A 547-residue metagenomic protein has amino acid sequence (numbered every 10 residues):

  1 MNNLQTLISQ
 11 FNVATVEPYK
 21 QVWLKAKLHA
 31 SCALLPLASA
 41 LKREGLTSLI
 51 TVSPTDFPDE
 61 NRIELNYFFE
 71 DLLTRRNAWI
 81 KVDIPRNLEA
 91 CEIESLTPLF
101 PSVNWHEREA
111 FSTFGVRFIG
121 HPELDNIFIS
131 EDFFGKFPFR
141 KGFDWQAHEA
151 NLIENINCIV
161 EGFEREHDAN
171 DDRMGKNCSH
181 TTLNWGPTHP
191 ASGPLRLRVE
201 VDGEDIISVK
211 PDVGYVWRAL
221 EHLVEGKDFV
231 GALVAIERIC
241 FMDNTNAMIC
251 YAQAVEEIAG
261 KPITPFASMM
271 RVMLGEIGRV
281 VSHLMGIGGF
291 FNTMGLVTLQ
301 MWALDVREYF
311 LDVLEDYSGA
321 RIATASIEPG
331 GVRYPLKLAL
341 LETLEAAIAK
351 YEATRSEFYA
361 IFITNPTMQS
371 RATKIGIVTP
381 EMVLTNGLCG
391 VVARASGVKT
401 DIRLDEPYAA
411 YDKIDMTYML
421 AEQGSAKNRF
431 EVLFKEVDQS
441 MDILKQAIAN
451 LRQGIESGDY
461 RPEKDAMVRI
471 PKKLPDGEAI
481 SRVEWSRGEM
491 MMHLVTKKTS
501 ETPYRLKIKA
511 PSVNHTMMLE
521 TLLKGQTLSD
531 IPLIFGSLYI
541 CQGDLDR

Functional and structural regions predicted by a protein language model:
M1-D205, T364, M368-I375, S440 (+3 more regions): Terminal low-complexity/charged segments
S31, P101, D144-R547: Metal/cofactor-centered catalytic core regions of large enzymes
